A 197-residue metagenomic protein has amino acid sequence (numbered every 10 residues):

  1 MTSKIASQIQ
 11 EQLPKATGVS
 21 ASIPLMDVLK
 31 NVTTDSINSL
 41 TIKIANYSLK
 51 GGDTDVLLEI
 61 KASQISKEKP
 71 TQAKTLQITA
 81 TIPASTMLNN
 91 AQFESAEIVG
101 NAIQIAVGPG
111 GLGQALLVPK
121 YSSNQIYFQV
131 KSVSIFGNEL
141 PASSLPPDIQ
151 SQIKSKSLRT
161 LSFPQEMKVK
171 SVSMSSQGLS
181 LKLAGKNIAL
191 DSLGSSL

Functional and structural regions predicted by a protein language model:
M1-D27, N31-T33, D191-L197: Hydrophobic membrane-targeting and insertion signals
I9, L13, L25-D27, N46-S48 (+7 more regions): Beta-strand elements of well-folded, non-transmembrane domains
A16-G110: N-terminal beta-strand/beta-hairpin edge segment
L40, V56, A115-L117, K170 (+1 more regions): Hydrophobic residues positioned within well-ordered beta-strands of beta-sheet architectures
T41, Q104, Y127, S180-K182: General beta-strand recognition
P83-Q165: Soluble extracytoplasmic domains of inner/organellar membrane proteins
P147-L197: Extracytoplasmic/luminal low-complexity segments enriched in Pro/Gly and acidic/polar residues that act as flexible
